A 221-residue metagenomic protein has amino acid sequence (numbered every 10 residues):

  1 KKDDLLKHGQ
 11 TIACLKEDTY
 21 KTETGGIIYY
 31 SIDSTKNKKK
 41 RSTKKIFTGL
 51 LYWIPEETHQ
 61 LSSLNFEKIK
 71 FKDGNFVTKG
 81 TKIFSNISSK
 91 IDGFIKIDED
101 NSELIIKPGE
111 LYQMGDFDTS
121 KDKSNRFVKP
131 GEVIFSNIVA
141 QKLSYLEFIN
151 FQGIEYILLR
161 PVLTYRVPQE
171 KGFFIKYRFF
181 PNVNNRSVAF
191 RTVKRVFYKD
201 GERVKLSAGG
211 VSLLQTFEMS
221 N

Functional and structural regions predicted by a protein language model:
K1-N221: Intrinsically disordered, low-complexity regulatory segments
